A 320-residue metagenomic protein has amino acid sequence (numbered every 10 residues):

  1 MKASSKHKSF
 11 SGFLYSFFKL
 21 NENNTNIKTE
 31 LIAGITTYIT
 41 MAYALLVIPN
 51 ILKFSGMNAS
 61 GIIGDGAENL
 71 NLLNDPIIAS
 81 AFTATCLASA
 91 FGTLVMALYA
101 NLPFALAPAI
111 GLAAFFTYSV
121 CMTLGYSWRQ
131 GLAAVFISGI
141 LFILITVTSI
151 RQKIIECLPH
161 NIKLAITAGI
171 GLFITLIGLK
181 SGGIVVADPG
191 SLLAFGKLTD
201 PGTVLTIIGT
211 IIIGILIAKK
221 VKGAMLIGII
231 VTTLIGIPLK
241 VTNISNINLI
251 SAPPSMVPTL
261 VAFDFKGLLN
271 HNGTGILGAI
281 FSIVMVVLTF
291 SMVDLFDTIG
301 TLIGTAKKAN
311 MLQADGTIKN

Functional and structural regions predicted by a protein language model:
M1-N24: Short, Lys/Arg-rich, polar N-terminal cytosolic tail immediately upstream of the first transmembrane signal-anchor
F17-I27, I215-V231, L268-H271, A279-V287 (+1 more regions): Hydrophobic, small-residue-rich membrane helices and short re-entrant helix-turn-helix hairpins that build
N23, L52-T83, M285-N320: Membrane-embedded helical hairpins/re-entrant loop segments and their flanking transmembrane helices within multi-pass
N24-I39, V284-M292: Residue-level signal for short hydrophobic patches within transmembrane helices of multi-pass membrane transporters
I32-T199: Early transmembrane hairpin of solute transport permeases
I110-L112, V135-F136, I166, I170 (+2 more regions): Hydrophobic mid-bilayer segments of alpha-helices in multi-pass membrane transport proteins, especially secondary
S127, I211-P258, S291-I299: Flexible hinge motifs at transmembrane-helix junctions and intramembrane kinks/re-entrant loops in multi-pass membrane
V186-T199, P238-F290: Helix-loop-helix junctions that connect adjacent transmembrane segments in multi-pass membrane transporters
